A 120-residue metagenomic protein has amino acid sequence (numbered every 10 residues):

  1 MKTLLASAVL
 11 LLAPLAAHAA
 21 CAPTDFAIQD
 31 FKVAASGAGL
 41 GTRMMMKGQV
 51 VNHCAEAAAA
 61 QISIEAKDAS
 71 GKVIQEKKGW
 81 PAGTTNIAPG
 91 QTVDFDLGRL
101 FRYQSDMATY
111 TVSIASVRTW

Functional and structural regions predicted by a protein language model:
L4-L15: Sec-dependent N-terminal signal peptides
A17-R43: Transition segment at domain starts
M44-V50: Short, well-ordered beta-strand segments enriched in hydrophobic/aromatic residues
N52-E56, S70: Short, acidic/polar linear motifs in exposed loop/turn regions
E56-S63, I74-K78: Short, hydrophobic/aromatic beta-strand segments
D68-K72, R118: Solvent-exposed strand-loop boundary residues in beta-sheet-rich modules
Q75-Q104: Intrinsically disordered, low-complexity Pro/Gly/Ser/Thr-rich segments with frequent PxxP/GP/PP motifs and embedded
D96-W120: Terminal connector regions
